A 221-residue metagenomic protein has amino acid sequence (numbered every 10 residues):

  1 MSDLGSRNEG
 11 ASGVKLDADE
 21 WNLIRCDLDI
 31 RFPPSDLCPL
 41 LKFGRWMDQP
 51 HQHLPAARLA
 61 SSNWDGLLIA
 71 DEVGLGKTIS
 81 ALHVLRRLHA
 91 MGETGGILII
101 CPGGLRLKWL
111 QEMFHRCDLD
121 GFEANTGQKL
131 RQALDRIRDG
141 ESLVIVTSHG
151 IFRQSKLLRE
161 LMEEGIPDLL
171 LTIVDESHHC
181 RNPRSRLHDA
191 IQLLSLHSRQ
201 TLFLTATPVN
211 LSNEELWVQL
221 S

Functional and structural regions predicted by a protein language model:
S2-Q52, A57, D65, K77-L187: SF2 helicase/translocase NTPase motor core, specifically the RecA-like lobe 1 inter-motif segment between Walker
G66-A70, L98, L202: Short hydrophobic/aromatic beta-strand immediately N-terminal to the Walker A/P-loop
I69-E72, I173: Generic enzyme active-site microenvironment
E72, P102, T207: P-loop (Walker A) phosphate-binding loop of NTP-binding proteins
G74, D175, T205: Conserved G/P- and acidic residue-centered "switch" motifs that form tight phosphate/ATP-binding loops in soluble
E164, A190-H197: Catalytic-core regions built around general acid/base machinery
S198-S212: Conserved helicase ATPase motor motifs in RecA-like P-loop NTPase domains
Q200-T201, L216-S221: A short helix-turn-beta junction within AAA+ P-loop NTPase domains corresponding to the substrate/partner-engaging
